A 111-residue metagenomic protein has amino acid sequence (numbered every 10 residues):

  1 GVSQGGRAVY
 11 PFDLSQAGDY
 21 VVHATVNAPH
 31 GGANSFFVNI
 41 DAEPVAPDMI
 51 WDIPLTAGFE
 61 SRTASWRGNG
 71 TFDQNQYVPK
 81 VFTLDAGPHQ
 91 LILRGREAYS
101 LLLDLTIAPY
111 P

Functional and structural regions predicted by a protein language model:
G1-P111: Extracytoplasmic
